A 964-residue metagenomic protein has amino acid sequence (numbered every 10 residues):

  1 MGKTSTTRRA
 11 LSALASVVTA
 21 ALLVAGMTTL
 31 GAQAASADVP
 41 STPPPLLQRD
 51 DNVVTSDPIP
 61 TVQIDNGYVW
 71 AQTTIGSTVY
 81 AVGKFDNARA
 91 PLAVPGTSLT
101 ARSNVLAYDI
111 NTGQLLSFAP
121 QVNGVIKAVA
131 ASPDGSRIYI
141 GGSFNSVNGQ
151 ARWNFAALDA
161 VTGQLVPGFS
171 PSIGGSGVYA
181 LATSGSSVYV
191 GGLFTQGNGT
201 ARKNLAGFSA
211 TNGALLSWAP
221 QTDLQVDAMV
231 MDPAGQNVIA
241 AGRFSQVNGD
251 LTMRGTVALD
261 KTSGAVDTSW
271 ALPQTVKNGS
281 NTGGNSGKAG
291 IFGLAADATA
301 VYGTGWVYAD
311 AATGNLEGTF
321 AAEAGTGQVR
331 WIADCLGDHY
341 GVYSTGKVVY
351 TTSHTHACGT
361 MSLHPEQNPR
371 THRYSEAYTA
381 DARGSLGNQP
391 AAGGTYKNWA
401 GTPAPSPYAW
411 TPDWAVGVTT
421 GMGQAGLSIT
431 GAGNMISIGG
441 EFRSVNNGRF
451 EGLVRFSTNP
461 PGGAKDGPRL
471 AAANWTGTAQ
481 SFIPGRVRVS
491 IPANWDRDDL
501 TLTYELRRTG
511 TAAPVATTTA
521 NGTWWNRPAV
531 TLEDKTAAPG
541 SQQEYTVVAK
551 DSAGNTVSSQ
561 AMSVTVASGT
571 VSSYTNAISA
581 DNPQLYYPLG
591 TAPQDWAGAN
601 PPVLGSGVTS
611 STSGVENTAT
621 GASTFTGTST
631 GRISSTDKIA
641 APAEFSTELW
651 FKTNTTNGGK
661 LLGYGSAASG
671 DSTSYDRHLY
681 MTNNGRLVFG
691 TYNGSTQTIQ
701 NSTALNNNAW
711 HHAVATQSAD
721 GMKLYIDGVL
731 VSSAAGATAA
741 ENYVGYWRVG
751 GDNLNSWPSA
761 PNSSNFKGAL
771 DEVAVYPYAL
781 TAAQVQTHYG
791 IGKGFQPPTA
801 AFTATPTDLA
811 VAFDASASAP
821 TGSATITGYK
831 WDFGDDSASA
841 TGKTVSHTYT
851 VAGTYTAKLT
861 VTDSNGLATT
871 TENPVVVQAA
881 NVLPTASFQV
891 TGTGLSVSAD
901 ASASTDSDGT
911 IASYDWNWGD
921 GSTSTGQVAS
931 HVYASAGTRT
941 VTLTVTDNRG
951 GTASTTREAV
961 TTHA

Functional and structural regions predicted by a protein language model:
G2-L14, A20, A25-G26, L30-T575 (+15 more regions): Extracytoplasmic surface signature
T97, Q584, P593, S629-V688 (+3 more regions): Extracellular glycan-recognition modules
R488-I491, L809-A819, L895-T905: A short beta-strand segment in extracellular, disulfide-stabilized domains
L500-L502, T821-Y829, S907-Y914: Solvent-exposed loop segments of extracellular immunoglobulin-like
A537, F833, V845-V851, W918 (+1 more regions): Residue-level recognition of secondary-structure-to-loop junctions
Y586-S613, A783: Short, tryptophan-glycine- and acidic/Ser/Thr-enriched carbohydrate-recognition patches
G665-L705, W747-N755: Trp/Tyr-centric glycan-recognition "aromatic platform" motifs on solvent-exposed beta-strand/loop surfaces
A734-A769: Flexible glycan-contacting loops in extracellular carbohydrate-active proteins
